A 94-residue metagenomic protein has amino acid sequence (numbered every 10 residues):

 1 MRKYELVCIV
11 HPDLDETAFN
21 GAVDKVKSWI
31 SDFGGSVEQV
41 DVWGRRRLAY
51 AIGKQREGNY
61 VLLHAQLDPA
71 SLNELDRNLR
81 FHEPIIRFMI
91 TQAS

Functional and structural regions predicted by a protein language model:
R2-S94: Structured, basic alpha/beta domains of bacterial-type, RNA-associated proteins
